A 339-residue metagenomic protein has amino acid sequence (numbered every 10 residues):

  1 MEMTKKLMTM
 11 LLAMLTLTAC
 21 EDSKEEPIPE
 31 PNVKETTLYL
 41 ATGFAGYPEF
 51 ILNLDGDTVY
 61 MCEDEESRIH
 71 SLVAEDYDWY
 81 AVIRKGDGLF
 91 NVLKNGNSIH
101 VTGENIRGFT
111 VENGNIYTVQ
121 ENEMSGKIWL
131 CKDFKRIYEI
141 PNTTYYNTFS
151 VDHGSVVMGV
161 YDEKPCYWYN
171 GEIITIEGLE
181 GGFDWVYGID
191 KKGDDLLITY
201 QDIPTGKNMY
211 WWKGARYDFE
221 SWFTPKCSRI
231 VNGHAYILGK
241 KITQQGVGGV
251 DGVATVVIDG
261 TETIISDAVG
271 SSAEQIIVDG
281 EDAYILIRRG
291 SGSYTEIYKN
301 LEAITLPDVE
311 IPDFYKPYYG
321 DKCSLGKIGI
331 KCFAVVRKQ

Functional and structural regions predicted by a protein language model:
T4-M10: Sec-dependent signal peptide recognition, specifically the positively charged N-region followed immediately by
T16-A19: C-terminal motif of bacterial Sec signal peptides marking the signal peptidase cleavage site
E21-K24: Bacterial signal peptide processing site
P27-D64, Q339: An edge-strand/N-cap motif at the start of beta-rich repeat modules
T37-A45, D78-K85, N115-E121, G154-Y161 (+5 more regions): Short beta-strand elements that form the blades of beta-propeller/WD-repeat-like and other beta-sheet-rich scaffold
G46-I51, D87-N91, M124-W129, E163-C166 (+3 more regions): Structural motif
D57-E63, N97-T102, K135-I140, E172-L179 (+3 more regions): A short beta-strand motif characteristic of beta-propeller blades
E66-D76, E104-N113, T143-H153, G182-K192 (+3 more regions): Repeated scaffold domains used in trafficking and secretory/extracellular systems, primarily beta-propellers
